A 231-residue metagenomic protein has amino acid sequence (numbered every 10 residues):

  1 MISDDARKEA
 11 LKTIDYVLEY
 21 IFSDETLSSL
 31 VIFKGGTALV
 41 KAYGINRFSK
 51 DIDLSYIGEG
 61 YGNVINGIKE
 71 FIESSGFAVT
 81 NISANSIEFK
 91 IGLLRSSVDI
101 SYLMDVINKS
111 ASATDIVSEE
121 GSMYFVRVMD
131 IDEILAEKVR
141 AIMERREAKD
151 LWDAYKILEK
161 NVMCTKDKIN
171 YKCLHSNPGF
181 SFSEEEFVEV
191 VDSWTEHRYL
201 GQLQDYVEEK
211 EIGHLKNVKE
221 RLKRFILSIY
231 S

Functional and structural regions predicted by a protein language model:
M1-V31, A42-I45, S49-I52, I57-S231: Structured mid-to-C-terminal alpha-helical surface segments
F33-T37: Glycine-rich beta-strand-to-loop/alpha-helix junction loops that act as flexible
